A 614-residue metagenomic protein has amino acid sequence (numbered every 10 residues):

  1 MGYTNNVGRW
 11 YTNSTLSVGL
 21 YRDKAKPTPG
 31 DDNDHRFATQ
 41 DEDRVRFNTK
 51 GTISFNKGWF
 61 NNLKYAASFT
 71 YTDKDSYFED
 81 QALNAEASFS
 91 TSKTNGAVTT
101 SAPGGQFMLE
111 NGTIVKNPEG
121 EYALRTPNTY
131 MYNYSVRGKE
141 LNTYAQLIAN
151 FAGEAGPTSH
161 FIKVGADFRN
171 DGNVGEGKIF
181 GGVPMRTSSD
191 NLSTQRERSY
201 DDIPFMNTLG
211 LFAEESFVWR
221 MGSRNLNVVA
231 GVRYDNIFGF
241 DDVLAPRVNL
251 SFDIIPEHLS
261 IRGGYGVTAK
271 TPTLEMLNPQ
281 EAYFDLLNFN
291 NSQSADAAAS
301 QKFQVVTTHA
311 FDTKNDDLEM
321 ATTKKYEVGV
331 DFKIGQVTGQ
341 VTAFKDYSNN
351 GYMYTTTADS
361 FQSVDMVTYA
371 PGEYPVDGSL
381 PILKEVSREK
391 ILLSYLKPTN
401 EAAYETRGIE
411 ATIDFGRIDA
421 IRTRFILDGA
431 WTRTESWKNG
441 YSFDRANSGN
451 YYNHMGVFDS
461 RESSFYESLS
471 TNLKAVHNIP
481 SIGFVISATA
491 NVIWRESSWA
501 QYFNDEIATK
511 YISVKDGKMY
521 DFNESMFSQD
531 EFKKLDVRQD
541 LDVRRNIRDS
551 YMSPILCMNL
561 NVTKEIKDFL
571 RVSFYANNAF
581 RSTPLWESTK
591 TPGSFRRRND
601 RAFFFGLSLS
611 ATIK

Functional and structural regions predicted by a protein language model:
M1, V7-F37, D41-K50, E79-Q81 (+2 more regions): Surface-exposed extracellular loop regions of Gram-negative outer-membrane beta-barrel proteins
Y3-N62, F69-G96, S135-K139, R596-F604: Flexible loop and strand-edge segments within Gram-negative outer membrane beta-barrel domains
N5-R9, V18-K24, I53, F69-D75 (+16 more regions): Transmembrane beta-strands of outer-membrane beta-barrel pores
V7-T12, R22, N56-L63, A155-H160 (+7 more regions): Repeated loop/turn-to-beta-strand initiation elements of outer-membrane beta-barrel proteins
E42-R46, Y200, P204, T268-N349 (+3 more regions): Outer-membrane beta-barrel signature, preferentially recognizing the C-terminal barrel domain of Gram-negative
S92-L226, H258, L277-Q280, G456-R461 (+2 more regions): Outer-membrane beta-barrel transmembrane domain signature of Gram-negative proteins, especially the mid-to-C-terminal
M221-S223, K345-Y347, S363-F503: Gram-negative outer-membrane beta-barrel transporters
A269-K270, N491-D542, M552-I555, N561-K614: C-terminal beta-signal and adjacent terminal beta-strands/loops of Gram-negative outer-membrane beta-barrel proteins
